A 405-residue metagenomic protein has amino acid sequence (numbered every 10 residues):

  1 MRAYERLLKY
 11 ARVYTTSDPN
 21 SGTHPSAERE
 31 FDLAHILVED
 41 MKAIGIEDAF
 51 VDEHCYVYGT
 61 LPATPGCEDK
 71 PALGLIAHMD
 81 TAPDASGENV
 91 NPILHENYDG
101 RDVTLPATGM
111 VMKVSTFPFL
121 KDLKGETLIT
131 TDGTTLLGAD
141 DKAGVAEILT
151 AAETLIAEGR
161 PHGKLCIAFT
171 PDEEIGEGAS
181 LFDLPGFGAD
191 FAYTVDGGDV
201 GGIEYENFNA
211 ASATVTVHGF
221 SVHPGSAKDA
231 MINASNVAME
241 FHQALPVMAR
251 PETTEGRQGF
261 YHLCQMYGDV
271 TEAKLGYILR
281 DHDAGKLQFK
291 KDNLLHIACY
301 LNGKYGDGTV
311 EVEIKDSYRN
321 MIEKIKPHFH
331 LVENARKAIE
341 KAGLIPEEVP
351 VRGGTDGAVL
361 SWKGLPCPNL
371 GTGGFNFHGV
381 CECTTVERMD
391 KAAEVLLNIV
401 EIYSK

Functional and structural regions predicted by a protein language model:
R2-E28, I129-T130, Y318, H378-G379: N-terminal capping segment at the start of a domain
G22-K70, G74-I76, D80: A non-catalytic alpha/beta surface segment that caps or lines the substrate-entry region of metallo-dependent hydrolase
E28, T135-A146, K228-N236, C383-D390: Short, conserved micro-motifs enriched in small and acidic residues
C67-P161, F169, A189: Active-site metal-coordination/substrate-binding segment of hydrolases, especially metallo-dependent peptidases
G74-H78, A168-T170, A192-D196, T216 (+1 more regions): Short beta-strand segments
F117-L120, E126-A139, D172-C299, G308-V310 (+1 more regions): Midchain, well-structured core segments that form catalytic/ion-binding scaffolds
E153-C166, V247-T254, K405: Phosphate-handling active-site elements
S235-K405: Metal-dependent amide/peptide-bond hydrolase catalytic core, centered on the "pita-bread" metallohydrolase fold
